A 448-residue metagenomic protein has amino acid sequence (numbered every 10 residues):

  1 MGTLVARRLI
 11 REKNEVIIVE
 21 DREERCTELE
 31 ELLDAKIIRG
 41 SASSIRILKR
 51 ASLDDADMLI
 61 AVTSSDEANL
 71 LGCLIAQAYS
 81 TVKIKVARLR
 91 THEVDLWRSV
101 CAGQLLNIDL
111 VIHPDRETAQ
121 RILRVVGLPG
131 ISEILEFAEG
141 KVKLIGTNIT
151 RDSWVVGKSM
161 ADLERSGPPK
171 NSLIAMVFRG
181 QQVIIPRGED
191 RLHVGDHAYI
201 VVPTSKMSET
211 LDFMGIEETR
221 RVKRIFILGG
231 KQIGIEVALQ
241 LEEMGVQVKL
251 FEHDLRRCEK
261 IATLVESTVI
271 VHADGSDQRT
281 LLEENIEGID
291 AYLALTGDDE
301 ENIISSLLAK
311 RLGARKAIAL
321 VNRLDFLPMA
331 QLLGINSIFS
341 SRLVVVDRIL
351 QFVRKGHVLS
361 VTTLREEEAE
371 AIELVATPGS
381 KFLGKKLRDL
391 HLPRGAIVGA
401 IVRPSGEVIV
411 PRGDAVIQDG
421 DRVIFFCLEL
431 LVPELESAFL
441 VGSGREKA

Functional and structural regions predicted by a protein language model:
M1-A448: Cytosolic regulatory regions of ion transport systems
